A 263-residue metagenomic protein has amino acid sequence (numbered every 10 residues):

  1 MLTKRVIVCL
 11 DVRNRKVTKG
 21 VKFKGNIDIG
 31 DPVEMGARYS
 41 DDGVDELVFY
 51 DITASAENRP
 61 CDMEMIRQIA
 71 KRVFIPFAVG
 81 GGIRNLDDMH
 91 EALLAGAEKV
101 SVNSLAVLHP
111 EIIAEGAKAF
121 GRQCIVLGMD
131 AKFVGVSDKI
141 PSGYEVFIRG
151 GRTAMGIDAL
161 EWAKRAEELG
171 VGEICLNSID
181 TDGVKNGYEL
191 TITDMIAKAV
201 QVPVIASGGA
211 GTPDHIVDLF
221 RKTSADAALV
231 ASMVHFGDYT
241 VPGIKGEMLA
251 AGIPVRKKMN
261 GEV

Functional and structural regions predicted by a protein language model:
R5-C9, E46, F74-A78, K99-S101 (+5 more regions): Structural preference for beta-strand elements that scaffold enzyme active sites
D11, Y39, L47, V79 (+6 more regions): Conserved, mostly hydrophobic/aromatic
V12-N14, T18-K19, A97-L176, D180-T181: Conserved anion-binding
E46-M65, S104, C175-N186: Glycine-rich, proline-tolerant flexible connector loops at the mouths of alpha/beta enzymes
T53, C61-C124: Glycine/small-residue-rich loop that forms an oxyanion/phosphate-binding "nest" at active or ligand-binding sites
P60-R67, P110, G156-L160, N186-M195: Charged helix-capping and loop-helix junction motifs
V73, F77-K99, T191-A228: Catalytic cores of alpha/beta
I113-A119, V217-M259: C-terminal helical cap(s) of enzyme catalytic domains, especially alpha/beta-barrels
